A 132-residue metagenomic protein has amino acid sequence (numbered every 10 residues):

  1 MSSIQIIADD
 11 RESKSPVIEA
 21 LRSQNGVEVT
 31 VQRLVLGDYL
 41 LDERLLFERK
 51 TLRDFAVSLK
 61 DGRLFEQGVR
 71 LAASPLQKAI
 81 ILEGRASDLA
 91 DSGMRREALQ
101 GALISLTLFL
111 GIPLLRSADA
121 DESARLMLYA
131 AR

Functional and structural regions predicted by a protein language model:
M1, S23, E28-R132: Extended, alpha-helix-rich binding/interface surfaces that flank or overlap catalytic cores and mediate recognition
M1-N25: Short, charged N-terminal beta->alpha structural module
